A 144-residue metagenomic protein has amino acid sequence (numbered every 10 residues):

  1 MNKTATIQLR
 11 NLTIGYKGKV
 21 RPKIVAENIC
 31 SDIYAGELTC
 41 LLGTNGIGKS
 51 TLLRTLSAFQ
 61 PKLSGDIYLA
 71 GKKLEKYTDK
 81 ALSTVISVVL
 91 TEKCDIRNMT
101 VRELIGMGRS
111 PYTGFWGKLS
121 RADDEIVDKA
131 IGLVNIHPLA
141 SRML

Functional and structural regions predicted by a protein language model:
I7, I24-N28: Conserved structural motif at the start of ABC-family nucleotide-binding domains
I29-C40: Pre-Walker A (P-loop) beta-loop-beta motif of ABC nucleotide-binding domains
L42-T44: The feature captures the beta-strand-to-loop junction immediately N-terminal to the Walker
S57: Helix-to-loop junction immediately C-terminal to a conserved catalytic motif
G65-K73: Conserved ABC transporter NBD signature motif
K73-S87, W116-S120: ABC ATPase NBD coupling module
K76-Y77, E92-G106, P111-K118: Conserved catalytic motifs of ABC-family nucleotide-binding domains
G106, R121-L139: Conserved ABC ATPase "signature" region
